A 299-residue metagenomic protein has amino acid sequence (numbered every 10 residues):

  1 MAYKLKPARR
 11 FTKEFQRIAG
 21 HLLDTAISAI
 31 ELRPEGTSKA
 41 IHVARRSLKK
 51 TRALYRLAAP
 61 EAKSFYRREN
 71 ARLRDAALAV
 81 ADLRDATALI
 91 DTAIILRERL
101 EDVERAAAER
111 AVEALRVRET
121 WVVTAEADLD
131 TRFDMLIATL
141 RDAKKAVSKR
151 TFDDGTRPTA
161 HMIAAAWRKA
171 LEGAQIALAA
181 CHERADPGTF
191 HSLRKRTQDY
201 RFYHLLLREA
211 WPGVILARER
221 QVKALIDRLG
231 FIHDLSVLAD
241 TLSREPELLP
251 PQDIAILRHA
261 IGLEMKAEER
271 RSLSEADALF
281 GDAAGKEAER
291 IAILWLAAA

Functional and structural regions predicted by a protein language model:
M1-A299: Function-determining surface determinants
